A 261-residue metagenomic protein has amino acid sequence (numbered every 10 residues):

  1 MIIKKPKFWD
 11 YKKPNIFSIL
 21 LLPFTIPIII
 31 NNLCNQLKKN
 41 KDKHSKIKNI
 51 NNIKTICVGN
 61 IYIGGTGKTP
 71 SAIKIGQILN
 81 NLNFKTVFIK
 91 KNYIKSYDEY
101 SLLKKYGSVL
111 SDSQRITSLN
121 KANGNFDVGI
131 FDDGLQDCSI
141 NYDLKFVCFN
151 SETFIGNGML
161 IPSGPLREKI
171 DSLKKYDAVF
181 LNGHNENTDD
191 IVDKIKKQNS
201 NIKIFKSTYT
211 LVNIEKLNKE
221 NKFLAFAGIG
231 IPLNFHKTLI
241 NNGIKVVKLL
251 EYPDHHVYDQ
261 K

Functional and structural regions predicted by a protein language model:
M1-I29: Charged, amphipathic alpha-helical linker segments immediately N-terminal to NTP-binding catalytic cores
I16-L20, F24, C34, K38-K41 (+5 more regions): ATP-dependent carboxylate-amine ligase catalytic core
P27, T69, L103, D132 (+3 more regions): Residue-level signal for inorganic ion chemistry
I56-Q77: Glycine-rich phosphate-binding P-loop
V58-G59, I89, A225-F226: Short hydrophobic segments within beta-strands
N92-I94, H184-N185, I229: Residues in the short beta-alpha loop(s) of Rossmann-like NAD(P)-binding domains
D137-A225, H236-L239: Conserved catalytic-core segment of NTP-binding enzymes
L217-Q260: Redox- and metal-dependent alpha/beta enzyme cores, enriched for Fe-S-associated oxidoreductases and cofactor-handling
